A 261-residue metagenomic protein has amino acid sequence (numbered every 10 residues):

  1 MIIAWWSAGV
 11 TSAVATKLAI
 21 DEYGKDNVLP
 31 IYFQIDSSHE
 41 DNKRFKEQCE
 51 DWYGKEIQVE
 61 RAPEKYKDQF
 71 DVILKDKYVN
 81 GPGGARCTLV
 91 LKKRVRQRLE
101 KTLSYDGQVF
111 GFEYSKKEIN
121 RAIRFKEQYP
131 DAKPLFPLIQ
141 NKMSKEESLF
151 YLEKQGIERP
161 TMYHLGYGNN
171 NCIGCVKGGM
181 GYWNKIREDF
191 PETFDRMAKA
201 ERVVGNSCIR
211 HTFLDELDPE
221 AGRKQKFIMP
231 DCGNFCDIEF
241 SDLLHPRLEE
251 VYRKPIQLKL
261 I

Functional and structural regions predicted by a protein language model:
M1-I261: Nucleotide-activated chemistry modules centered on ATP-dependent adenylation/adenylyltransferase
